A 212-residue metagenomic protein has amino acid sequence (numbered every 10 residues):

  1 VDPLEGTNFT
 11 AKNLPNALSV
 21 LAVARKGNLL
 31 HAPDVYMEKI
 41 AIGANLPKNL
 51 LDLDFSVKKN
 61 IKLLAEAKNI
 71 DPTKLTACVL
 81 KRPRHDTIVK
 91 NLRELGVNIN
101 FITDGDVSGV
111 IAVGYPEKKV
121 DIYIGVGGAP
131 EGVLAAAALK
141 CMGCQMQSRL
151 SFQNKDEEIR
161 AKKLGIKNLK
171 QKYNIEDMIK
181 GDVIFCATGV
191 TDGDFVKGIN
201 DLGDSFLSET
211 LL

Functional and structural regions predicted by a protein language model:
V1, T10-K12, H31-A32, V79-L80 (+3 more regions): General beta-strand structural signal in soluble alpha/beta enzymes
V1-E5, F9-L30: DPxDG-like acidic metal-binding loop motif
D2, A11-L14, A67-P72, N91-E94 (+3 more regions): Solvent-exposed alpha-helices and their adjacent loops that cap or buttress functional pockets in soluble metabolic
L4-E5, A129, V190-G193: Short, glycine-/Ser/Thr-/acidic-enriched flexible segments
V20-F101, G193-G198, S205-L212: Acidic beta-strand-loop-alpha-helix segment within the catalytic core of divalent metal-dependent phosphate-processing
K39, G43-K48, C141-L212: Anaerobic metallocofactor- and corrinoid-dependent redox/one-carbon enzyme cores, especially those from methanogenesis
D86-T87, G109-I111, E131-A135, D194-F195: Short acidic/glycine-rich loop or secondary-structure boundary segments that cap or lie
V97-V107, V120-I122, G127, E131-K162 (+1 more regions): Gly/Ser/Thr-rich active-site loops/lids in small-molecule metabolic enzymes that frequently grip phosphoryl groups
